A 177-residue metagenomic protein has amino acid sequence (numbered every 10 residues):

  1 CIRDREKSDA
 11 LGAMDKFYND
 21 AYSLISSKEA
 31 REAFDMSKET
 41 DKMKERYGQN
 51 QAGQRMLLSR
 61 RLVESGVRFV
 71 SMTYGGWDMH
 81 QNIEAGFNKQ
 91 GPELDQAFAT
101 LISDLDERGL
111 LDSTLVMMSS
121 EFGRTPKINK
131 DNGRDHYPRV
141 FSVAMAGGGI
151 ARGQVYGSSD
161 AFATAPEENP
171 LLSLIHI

Functional and structural regions predicted by a protein language model:
R3-I175: Ligand-binding pockets and gating/stacking loops
